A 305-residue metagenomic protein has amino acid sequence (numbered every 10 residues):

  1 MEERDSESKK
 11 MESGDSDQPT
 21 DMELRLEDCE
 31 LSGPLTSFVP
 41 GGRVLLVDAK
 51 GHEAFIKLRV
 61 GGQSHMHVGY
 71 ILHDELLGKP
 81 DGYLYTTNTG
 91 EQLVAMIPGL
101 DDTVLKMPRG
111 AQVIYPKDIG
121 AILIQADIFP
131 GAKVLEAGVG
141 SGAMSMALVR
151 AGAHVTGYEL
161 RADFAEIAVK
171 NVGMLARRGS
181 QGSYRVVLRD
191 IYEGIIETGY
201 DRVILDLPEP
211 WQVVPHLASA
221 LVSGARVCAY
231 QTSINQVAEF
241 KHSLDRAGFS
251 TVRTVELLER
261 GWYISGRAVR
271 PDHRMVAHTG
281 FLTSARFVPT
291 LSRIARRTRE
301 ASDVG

Functional and structural regions predicted by a protein language model:
E2-V94: N-terminal auxiliary segments of SAM/dcSAM-dependent transferases
T36, K106-G120: Conserved SAM-binding loop and adjacent beta-strand
I124-F129, I195: Glycine-rich helix-loop-beta junction characteristic of Rossmann-like nucleotide cofactor-binding loops
F129-G140: Conserved class I S-adenosyl-L-methionine
S141-G152: Conserved SAM-binding loop of SAM-dependent methyltransferases across substrates and taxa, primarily the Class I
H154-E159: Conserved SAM-binding motif I beta-strand of class I
L160-T198, R202: S-adenosyl-L-methionine
V214-F281: C-terminal substrate-binding/active-site "lid" region of AdoMet-derived donor-dependent transferases
